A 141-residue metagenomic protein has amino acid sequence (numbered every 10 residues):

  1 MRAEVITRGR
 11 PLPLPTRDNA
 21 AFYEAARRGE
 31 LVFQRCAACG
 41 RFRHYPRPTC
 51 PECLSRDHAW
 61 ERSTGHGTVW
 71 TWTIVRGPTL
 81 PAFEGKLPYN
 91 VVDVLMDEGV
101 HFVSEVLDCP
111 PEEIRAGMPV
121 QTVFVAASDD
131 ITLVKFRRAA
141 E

Functional and structural regions predicted by a protein language model:
M1-L31, R138-E141: A broadly conserved sequence feature marking short terminus-proximal activation segments in nucleic acid-centric
E4, G99-E141: Well-ordered alpha/beta subsegment
F22, A59-W60, V92, P110: Short, conserved secondary-structure segments in the cores of folded domains
E30-F33, R47: Residues immediately within or flanking Cys/His clusters that coordinate Zn2+ in small zinc-binding modules
R35-A38, T49-S55: Short, cysteine/histidine-rich loop/knuckle motifs that typically chelate Zn2+
H44, D57-A59: Short functional micro-motifs and their immediate structural scaffolds
A59-T68, I114, M118: Short coil-to-beta-strand transition motifs
W70-L107: Glycine-rich active-site loops that engage anionic ligands at enzyme catalytic sites
